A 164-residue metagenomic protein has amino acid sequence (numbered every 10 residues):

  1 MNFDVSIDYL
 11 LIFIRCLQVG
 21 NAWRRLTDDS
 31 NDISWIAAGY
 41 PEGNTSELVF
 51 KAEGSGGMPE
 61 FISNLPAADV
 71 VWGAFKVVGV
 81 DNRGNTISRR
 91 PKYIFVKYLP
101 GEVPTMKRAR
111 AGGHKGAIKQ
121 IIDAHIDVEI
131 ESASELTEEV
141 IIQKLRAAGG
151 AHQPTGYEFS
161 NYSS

Functional and structural regions predicted by a protein language model:
M1-S164: Long, low-complexity regulatory segments enriched in Ser/Thr/Pro/Gly and acidic residues
